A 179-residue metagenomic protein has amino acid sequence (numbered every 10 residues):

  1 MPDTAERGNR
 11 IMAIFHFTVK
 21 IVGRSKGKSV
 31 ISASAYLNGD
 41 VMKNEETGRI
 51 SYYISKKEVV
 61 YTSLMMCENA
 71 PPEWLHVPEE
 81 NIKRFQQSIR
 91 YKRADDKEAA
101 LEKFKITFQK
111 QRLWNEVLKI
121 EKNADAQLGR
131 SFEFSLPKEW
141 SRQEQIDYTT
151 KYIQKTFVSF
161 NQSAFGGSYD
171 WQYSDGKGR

Functional and structural regions predicted by a protein language model:
P2-R179: N-terminal nicking endonuclease/strand-transfer module with a His-rich metal-binding environment and a catalytic Tyr
